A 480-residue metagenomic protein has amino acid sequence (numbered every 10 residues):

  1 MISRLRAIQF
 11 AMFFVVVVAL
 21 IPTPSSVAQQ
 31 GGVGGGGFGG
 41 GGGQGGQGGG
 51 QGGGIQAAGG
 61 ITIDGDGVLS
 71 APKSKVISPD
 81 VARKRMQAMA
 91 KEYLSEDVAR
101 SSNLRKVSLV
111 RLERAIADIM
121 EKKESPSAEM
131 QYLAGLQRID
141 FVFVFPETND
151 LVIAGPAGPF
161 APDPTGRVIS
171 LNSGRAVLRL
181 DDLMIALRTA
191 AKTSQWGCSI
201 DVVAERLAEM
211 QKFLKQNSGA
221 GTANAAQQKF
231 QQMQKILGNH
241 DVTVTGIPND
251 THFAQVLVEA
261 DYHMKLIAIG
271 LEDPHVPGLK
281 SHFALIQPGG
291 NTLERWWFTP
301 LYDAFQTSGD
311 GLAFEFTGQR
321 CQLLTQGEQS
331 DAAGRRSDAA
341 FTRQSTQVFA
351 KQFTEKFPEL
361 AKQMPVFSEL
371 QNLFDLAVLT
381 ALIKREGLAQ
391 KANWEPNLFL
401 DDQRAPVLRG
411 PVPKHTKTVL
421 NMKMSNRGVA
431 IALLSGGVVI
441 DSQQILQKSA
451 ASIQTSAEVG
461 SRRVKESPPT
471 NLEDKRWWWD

Functional and structural regions predicted by a protein language model:
M1-A7: N-terminal secretory signal peptides that target proteins for export/translocation
S3, P24-S26: Long, low-complexity, intrinsically disordered N-terminal extensions of eukaryotic proteins, enriched
R4, V16-V17, S108, R179: Short, solvent-exposed coil/turn linker segments
Q9-T23: Bacterial N-terminal signal peptides
A28-D480: Outer membrane pore-forming secretion/assembly proteins and partners of Gram-negative envelopes
